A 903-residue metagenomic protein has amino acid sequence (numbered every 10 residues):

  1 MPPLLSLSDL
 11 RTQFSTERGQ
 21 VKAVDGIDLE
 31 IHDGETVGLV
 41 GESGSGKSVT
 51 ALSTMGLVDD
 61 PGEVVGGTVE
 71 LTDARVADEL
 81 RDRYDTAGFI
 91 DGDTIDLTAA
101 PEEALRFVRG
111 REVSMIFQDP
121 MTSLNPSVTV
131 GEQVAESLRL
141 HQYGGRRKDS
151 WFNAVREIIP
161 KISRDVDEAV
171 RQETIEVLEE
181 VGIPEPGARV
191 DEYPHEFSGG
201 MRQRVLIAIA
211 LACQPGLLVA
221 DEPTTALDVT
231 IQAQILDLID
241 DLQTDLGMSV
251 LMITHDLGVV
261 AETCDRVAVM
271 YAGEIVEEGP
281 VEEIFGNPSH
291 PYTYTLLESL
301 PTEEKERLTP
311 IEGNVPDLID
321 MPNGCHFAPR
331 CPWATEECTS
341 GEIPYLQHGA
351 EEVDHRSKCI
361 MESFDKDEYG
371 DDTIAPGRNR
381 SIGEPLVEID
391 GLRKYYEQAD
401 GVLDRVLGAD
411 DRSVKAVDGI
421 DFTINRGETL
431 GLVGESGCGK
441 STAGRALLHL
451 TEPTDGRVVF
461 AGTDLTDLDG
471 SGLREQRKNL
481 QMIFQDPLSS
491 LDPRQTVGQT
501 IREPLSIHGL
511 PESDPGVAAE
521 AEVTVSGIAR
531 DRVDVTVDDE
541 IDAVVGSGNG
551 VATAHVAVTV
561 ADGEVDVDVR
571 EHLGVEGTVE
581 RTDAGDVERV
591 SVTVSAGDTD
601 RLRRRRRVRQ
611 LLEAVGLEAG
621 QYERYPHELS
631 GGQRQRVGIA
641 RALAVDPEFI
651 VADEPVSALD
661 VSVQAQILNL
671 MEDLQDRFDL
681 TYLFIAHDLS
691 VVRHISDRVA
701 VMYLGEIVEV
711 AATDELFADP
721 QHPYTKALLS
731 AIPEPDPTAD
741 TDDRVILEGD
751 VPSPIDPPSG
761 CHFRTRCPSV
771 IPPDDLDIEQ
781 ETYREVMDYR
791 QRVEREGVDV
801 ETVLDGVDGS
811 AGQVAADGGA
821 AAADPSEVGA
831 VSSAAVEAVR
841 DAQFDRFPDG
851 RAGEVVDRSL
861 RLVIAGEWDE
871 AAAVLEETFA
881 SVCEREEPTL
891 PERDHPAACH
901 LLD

Functional and structural regions predicted by a protein language model:
E17, A77, V281-L386, A399-L403 (+2 more regions): Charged, flexible cofactor/metal-binding loops and thiol motifs
E63-D96, W151-N153, G456-D464: Conserved ABC transporter NBD signature motif
S150-A188, L297, D464, G509 (+6 more regions): Conserved ABC ATPase "signature" region
V205, A210-A212, I235, V637 (+1 more regions): ABC ATPase C-loop
C213, V645, N669: Conserved signature/switch motifs of ABC ATPase nucleotide-binding domains
P223, L227-R307, G498-Q499, P655 (+2 more regions): P-loop NTP-binding/switch modules centered on Walker-like glycine-rich loops
